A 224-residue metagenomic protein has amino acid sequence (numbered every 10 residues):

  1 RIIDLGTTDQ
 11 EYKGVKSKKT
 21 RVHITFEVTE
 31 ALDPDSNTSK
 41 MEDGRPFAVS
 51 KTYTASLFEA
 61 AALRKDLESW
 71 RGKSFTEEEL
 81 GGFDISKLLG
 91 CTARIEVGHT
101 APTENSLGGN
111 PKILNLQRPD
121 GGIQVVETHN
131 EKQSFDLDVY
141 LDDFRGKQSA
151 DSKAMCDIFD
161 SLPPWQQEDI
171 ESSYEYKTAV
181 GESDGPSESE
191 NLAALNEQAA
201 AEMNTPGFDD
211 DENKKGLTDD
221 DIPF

Functional and structural regions predicted by a protein language model:
R1-F224: Short beta-rich binding modules
